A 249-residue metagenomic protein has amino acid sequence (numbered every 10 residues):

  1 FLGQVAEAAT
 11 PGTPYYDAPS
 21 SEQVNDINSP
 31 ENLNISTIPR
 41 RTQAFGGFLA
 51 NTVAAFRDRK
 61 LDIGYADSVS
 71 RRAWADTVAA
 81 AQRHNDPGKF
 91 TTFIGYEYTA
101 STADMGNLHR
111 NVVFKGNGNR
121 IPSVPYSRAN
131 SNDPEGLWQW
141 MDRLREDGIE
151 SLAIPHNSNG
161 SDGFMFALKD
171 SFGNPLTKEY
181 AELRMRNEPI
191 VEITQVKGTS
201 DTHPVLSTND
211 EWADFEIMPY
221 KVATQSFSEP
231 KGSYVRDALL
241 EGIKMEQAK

Functional and structural regions predicted by a protein language model:
F1-K249: Extended, charged catalytic domains and RNA/DNA-binding interfaces, predominantly in divalent-metal-using enzymes
